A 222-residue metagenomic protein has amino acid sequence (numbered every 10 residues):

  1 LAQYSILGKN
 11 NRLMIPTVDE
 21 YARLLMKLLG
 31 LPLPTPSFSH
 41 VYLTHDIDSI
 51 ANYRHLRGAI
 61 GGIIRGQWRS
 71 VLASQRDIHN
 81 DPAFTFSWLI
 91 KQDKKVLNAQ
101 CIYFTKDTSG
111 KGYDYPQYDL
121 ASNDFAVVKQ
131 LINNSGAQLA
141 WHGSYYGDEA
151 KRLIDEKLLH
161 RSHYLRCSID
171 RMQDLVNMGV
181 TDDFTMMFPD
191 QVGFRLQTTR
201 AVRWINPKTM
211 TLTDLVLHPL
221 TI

Functional and structural regions predicted by a protein language model:
L1-D119, L196-R200, P207-I222: Terminal accessory/targeting
T44, A140, R161: Generic enzyme active-site microenvironment
I63-Q67, D124-A126, T181-F184, W204-N206: Short, surface-exposed linear patches
F84, N123, R166-C167: Residue-level recognition of alpha-helix initiation/capping sites
L89-Q100, Q117-A140, K151-D155, V176-N177 (+1 more regions): Acidic (Asp/Glu)-rich catalytic clusters
I102-D107, G136-Y146: Core alpha/beta catalytic barrel or barrel-like domain that forms the active/cofactor pocket in diverse metabolic
S144-H218: Catalytic domains of cell-wall/extracellular-matrix polysaccharide-remodeling enzymes, centered on de-N-acetylation
